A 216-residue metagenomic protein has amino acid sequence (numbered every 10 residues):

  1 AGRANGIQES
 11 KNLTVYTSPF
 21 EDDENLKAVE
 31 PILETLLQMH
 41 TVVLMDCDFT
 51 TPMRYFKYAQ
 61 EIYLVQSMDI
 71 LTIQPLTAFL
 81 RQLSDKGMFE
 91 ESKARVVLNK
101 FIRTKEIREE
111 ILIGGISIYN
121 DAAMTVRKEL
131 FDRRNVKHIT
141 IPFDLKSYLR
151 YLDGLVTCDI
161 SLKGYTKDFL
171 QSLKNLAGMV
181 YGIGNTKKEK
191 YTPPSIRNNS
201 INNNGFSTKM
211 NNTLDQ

Functional and structural regions predicted by a protein language model:
A1-M39, L145-L155: P-loop/Walker-type NTP enzyme "switch/lid" segment
N25, V29-E30, T77-T104: P-loop/Walker A phosphate-binding loop and immediately adjacent motor/lid segment at beta-alpha junctions
M39-T51: Glycine-rich phosphate-binding loop used to anchor ATP phosphates in small-molecule kinases, encompassing both
V42, Q60-L64, K137-I139: Well-ordered beta-strand positions
D48-I70: Inter-motif core of Ras-like GTPase G domains
L71-R81, L149-Y151: Short, charged, surface-exposed secondary-structure boundary motifs
I102, I111-I160: Beta-strand-loop-alpha "switch" segments that mediate conformational coupling across diverse proteins
R150-Q216: NTP-binding/hydrolysis catalytic cores, primarily Walker-type P-loop NTPases
